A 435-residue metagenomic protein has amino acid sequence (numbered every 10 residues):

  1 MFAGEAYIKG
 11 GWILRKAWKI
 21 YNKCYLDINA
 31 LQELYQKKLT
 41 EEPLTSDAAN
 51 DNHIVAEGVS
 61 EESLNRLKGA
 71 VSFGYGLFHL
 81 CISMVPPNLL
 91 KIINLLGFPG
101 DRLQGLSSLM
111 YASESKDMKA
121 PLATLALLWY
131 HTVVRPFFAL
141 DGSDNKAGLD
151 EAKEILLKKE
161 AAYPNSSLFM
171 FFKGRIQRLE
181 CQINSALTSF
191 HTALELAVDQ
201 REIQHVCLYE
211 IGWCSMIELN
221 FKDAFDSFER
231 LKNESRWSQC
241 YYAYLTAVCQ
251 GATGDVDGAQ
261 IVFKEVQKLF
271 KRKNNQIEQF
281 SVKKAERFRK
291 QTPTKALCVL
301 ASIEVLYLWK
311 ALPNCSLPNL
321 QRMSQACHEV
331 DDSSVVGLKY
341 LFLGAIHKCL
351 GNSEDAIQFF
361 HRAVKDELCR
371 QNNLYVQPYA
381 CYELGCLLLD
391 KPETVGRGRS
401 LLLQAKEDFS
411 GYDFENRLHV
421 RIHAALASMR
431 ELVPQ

Functional and structural regions predicted by a protein language model:
M1-L157, L179-C181, I217, F228-R230 (+6 more regions): Short coil/linker segments at helix-helix boundaries
L26, Q32-L34, D117-A123, S167-L168 (+7 more regions): Boundary/linker segments of alpha-helical solenoid repeat arrays
L67, G74, C81, A126-W129 (+10 more regions): "A position-specific structural signal for the A-helix of alpha-solenoid helical repeats
L95-P99, S113-S115, L157-P164, T192-R201 (+5 more regions): Solenoid-like repeat scaffolds
A152-C249: A compositional/structural signature marking long, glycine- and acidic/polar-rich segments with frequent tryptophans
R178-L179, L208, Y307-K310, S333-L374: Alpha-helical adaptor scaffolds
N274-S334: Extended repeat-based solenoid scaffolds, especially LRR ectodomains and other repeat-derived architectures
A427-Q435: C-terminal helix/juxtamembrane-tail motif
